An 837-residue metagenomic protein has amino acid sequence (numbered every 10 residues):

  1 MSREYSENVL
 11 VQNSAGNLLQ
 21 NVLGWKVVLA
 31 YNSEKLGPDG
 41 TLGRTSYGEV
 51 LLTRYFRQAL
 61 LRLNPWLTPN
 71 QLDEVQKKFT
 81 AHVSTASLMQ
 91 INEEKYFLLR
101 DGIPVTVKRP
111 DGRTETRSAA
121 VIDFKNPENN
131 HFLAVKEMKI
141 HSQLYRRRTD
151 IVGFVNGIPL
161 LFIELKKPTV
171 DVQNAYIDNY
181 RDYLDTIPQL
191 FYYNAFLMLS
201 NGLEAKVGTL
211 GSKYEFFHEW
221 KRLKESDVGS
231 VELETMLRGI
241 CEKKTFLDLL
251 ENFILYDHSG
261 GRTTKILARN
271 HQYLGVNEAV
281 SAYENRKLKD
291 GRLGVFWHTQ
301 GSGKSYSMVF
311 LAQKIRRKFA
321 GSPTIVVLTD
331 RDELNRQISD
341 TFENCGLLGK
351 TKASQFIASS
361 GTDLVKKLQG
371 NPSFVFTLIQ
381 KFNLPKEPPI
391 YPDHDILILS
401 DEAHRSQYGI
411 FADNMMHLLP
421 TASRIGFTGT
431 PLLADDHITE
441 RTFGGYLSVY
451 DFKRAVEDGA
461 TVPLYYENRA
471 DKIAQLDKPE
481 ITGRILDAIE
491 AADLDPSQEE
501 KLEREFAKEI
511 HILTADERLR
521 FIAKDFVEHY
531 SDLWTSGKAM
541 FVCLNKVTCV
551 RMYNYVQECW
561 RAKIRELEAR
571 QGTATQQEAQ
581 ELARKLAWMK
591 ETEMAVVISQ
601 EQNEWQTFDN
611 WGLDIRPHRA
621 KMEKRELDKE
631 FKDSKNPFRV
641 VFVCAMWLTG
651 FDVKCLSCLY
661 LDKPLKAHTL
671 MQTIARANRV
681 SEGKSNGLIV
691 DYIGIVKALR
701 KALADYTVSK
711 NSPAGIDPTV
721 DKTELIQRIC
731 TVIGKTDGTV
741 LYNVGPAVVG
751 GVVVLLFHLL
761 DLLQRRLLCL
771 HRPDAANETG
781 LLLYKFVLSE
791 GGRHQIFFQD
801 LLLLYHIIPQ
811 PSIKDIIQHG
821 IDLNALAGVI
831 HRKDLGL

Functional and structural regions predicted by a protein language model:
S2-N17, N21-T324, E333-G349, G370-F374 (+7 more regions): ATP-dependent helicase/translocase motor core
V172, N383-E387, P392-E500, F651-V708 (+1 more regions): Signature of the SF2 helicase/ATPase Hel1-core->accessory helical subdomain module
S230, H437-K538, M552-R561, R565-A574: Interdomain helical connector at the RecA1-RecA2 junction of SF1/SF2 helicase-like NTPases
H258, K265, L502-A515, L699-G751 (+4 more regions): Long, largely alpha-helical accessory region at the distal end of helicase-like NTP-driven motors
D332-S359, E558-R565: Conserved helix-turn-beta segment of the N-terminal RecA-like "Helicase ATP-binding" lobe in SF1/SF2 helicases
T362-G370, I379-H394: Conserved helix/coil segment N-terminal to the catalytic DExD/H
G370-N383, S634-T649: Conserved two-lobed SF2 helicase motor
R504-V640: Conserved C-terminal RecA-like helicase domain
